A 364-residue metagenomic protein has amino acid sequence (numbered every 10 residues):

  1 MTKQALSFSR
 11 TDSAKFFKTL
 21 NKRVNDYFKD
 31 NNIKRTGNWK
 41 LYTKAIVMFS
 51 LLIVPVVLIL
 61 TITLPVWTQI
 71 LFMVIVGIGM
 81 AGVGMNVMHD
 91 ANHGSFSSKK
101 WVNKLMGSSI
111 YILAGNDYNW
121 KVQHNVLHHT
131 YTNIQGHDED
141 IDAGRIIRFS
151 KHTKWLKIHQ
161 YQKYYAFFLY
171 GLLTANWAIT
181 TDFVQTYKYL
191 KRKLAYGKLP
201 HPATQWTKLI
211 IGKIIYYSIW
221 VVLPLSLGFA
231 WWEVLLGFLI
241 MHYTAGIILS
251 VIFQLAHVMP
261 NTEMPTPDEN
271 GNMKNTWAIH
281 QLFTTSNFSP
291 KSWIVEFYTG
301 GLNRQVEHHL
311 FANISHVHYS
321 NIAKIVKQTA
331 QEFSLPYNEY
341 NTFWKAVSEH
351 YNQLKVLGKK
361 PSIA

Functional and structural regions predicted by a protein language model:
K3-D26, A175-Y189: Short, charged cytosolic
A5-S7, I33-K40, A91, M106-Y111 (+4 more regions): Glycine- and acidic
N21, N25-Y42: Membrane-interface, cytosolic juxtamembrane amphipathic helix immediately N-terminal to a transmembrane helix, enriched
T36-G84, Y111-I112, K163-A175, P200-I252: Alpha-helical bilayer-embedded segments of polytopic membrane proteins, i.e., transmembrane/intramembrane helices
T63, A91-S95, Q185-K188, L227 (+2 more regions): Membrane-interfacial segments
I75-H201, E269-P361: Membrane-embedded catalytic scaffold of the fatty acid hydroxylase/desaturase
M241-Q254, V258-M259, V326-P336: C-terminal, active-site-flanking charged/polar segments
F253-W277: C-terminal, non-catalytic macromolecule-binding modules
